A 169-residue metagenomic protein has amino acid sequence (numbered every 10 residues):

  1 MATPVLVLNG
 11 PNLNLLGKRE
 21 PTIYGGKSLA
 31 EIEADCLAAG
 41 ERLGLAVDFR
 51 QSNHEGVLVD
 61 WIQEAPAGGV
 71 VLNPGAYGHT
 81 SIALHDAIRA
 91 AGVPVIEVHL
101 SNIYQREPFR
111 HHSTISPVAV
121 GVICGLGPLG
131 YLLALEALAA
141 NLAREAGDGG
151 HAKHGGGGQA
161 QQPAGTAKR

Functional and structural regions predicted by a protein language model:
A2-V5: Extreme N-terminal starter segment of soluble prokaryotic enzymes
L16-A30: Glycine- and acidic-residue-enriched helix-capping/strand-helix junction motifs
A46-G56: Short beta->alpha junction loops
V57-W61: Short acidic active-site motifs
A65-V70: Short acidic/histidine-rich motifs immediately flanking catalytic phosphotransfer sites in two-component signaling
L72-R106: Mid-chain, well-packed structural core segment of small domains
Q105-E145: Short, glycine-/small-residue-rich phosphate/pyrophosphate-handling segment
A143-R169: Intrinsically disordered, low-complexity terminal tails and inter-domain linkers enriched for S/T/G/P/D/E
